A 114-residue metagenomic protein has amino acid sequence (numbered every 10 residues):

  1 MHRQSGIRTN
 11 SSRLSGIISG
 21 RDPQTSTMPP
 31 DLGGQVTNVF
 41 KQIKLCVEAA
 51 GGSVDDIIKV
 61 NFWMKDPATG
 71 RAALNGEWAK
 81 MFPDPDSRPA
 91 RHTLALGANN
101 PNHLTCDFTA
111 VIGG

Functional and structural regions predicted by a protein language model:
M1-G114: Short, polar/acidic, helix-capping and beta-turn segments at strand->helix junctions that line the mouths
